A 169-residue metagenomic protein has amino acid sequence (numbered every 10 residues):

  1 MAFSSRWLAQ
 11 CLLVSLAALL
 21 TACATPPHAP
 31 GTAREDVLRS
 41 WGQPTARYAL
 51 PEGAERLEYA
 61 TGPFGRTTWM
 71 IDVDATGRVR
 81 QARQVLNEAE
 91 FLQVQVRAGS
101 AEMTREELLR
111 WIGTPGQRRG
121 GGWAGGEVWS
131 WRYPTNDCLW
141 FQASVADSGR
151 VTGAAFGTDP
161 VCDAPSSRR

Functional and structural regions predicted by a protein language model:
M1-A2, G116: Generic preference for hydrophobic/aromatic residues in regular secondary structure cores
A2-L12: Bacterial N-terminal signal peptides that target proteins for export
T32-Q84, S100-R169: A cross-family detector of function-defining hotspots
A82-Q95: Acidic/histidine-rich, surface-exposed loop or edge segments in extracytoplasmic proteins
